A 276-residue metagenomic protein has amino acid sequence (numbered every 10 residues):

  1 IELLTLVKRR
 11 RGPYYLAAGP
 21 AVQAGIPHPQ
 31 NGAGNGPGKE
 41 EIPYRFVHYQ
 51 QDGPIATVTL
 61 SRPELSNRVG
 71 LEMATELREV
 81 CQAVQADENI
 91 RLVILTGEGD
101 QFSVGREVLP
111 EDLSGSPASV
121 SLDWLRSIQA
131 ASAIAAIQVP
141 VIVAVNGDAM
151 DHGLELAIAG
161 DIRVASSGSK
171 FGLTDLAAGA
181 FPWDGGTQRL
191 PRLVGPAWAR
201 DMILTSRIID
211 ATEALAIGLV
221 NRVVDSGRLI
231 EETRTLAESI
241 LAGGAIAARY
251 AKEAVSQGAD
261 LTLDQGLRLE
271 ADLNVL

Functional and structural regions predicted by a protein language model:
L3, R10-A18, F46, V164-S169 (+2 more regions): C-terminal long alpha-helix characteristic of the crotonase
R10-E98: Conserved CoA-thioester-binding segment of acyl-CoA-metabolizing enzymes
V58, R62, E76-L77, L95 (+5 more regions): Terminal peptide-recognition signature
N89, G97-A133, A149, G179 (+1 more regions): Glycine- (often His-adjacent) and acidic-residue-rich active-site loop that binds/positions the CoA thioester
V104-R106, V145, L190, W198-R207: Short helix- or helix-capping micro-motifs that position conserved polar/aromatic residues at function-defining sites
W124-I128, D151, D184, I208 (+2 more regions): Glycine-rich phosphate-binding loop at the start of an alpha helix
I128-A178, I208: Glycine-rich beta-to-alpha active-site loop
S132, L154-E155, Q188, R200 (+1 more regions): Alpha-helical segments flanking ligand/cofactor-binding loops in enzyme cores
